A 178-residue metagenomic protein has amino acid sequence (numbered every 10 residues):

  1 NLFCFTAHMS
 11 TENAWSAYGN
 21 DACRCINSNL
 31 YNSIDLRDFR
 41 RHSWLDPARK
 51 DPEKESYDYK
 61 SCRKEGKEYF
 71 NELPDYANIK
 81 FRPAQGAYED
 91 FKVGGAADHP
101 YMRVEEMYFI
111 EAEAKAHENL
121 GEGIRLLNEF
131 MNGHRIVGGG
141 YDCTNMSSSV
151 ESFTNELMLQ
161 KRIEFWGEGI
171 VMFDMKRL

Functional and structural regions predicted by a protein language model:
N1-A7, T11, S28-L178: Acidic/polar-rich alpha-helix caps and helix-coil junctions
A14-C23, K92: Acidic/Ser/Thr-rich, low-complexity mid-to-C-terminal regulatory regions of eukaryotic proteins
